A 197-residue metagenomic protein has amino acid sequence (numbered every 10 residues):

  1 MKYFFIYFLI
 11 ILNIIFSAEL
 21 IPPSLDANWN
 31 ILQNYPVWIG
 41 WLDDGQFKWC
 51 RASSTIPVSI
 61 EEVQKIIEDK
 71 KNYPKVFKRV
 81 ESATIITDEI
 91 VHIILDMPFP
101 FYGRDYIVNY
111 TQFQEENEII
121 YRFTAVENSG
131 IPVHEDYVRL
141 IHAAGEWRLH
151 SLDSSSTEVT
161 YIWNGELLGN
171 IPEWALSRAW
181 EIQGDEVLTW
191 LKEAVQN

Functional and structural regions predicted by a protein language model:
Y3-I15: Sec-dependent N-terminal signal peptides
A18-N197: Eukaryotic helix-grip
